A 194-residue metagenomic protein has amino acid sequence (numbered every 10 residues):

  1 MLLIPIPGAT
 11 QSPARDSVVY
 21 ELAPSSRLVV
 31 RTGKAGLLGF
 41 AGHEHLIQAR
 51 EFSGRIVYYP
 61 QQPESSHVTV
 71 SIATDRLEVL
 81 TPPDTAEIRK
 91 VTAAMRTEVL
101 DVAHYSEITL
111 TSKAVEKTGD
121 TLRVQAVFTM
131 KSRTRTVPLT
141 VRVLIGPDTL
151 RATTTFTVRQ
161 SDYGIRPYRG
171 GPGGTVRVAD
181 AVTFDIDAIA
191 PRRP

Functional and structural regions predicted by a protein language model:
A9-P194: Low-complexity, acidic/polar, glycine-enriched regions of mature
